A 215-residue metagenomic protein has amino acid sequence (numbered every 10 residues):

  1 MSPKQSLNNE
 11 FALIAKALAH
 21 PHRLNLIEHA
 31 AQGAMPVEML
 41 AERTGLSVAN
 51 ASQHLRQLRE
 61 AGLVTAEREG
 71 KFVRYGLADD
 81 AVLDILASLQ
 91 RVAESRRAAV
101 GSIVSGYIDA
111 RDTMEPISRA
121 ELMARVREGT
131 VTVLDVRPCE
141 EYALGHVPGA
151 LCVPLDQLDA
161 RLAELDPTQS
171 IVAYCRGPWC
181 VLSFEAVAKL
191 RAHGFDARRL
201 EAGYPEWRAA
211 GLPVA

Functional and structural regions predicted by a protein language model:
M1-N9, D84-G129, D135: Amphipathic alpha-helical dimerization/coiled-coil segments that flank or bridge DNA-binding/regulatory modules
N9-A49, V73-D80: N-terminal helix-turn-helix DNA-binding core of bacterial DNA-binding proteins
G45, G62-L63, L212: Short hinge/loop at the helix->beta-strand junction immediately C-terminal to the helix-turn-helix recognition helix
L55-R56, Y204: Short, hydrophobic-biased segments on the C-terminal half of alpha helices that form "recognition helices"
R59-E69, G76: Beta-hairpin "wing" of winged helix-turn-helix
L63, L165-W207: Catalytic cysteine-centered active loop of the rhodanese-like fold, especially the PTP/DSP P-loop
E121-E185: Positively charged, proline/Ser/Thr-rich regional signature most characteristic of the Rhodanese/CDC25-like
